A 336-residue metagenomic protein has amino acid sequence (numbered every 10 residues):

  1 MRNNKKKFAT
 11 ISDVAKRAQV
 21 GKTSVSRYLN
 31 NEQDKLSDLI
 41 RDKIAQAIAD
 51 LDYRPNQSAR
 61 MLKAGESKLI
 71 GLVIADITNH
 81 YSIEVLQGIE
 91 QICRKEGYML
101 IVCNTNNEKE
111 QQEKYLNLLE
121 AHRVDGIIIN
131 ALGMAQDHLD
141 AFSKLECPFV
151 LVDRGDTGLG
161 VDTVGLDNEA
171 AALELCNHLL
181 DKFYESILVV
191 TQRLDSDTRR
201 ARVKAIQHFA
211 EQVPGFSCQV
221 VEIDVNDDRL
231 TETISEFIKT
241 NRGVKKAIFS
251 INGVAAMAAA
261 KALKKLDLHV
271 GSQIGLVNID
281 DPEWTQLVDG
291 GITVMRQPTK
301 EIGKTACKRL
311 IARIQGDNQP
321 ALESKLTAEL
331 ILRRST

Functional and structural regions predicted by a protein language model:
M1-E66: N-terminal helix-turn-helix DNA-binding module of bacterial transcription factors
R17, K22-S26, L62-I77, H178 (+1 more regions): Short beta-strand segments enriched in small/hydrophobic residues
D38-D42, D50-D125, K204-Q207: Amphipathic helical "hinge" segments at domain boundaries
I74-E84, V102-Q111, T163-E174, V190-I234 (+4 more regions): Hinge/beta->alpha junction and helix N-cap segments in small-molecule ligand-binding domains
N107, I129-E174, D195, V254 (+1 more regions): Flexible loop/hinge segments that line or gate small-molecule binding clefts
Q112-R123, R229-G243: Short, well-structured alpha-helical segments in soluble
V164, S235, K239-T336: Flexible loop/turn connectors
